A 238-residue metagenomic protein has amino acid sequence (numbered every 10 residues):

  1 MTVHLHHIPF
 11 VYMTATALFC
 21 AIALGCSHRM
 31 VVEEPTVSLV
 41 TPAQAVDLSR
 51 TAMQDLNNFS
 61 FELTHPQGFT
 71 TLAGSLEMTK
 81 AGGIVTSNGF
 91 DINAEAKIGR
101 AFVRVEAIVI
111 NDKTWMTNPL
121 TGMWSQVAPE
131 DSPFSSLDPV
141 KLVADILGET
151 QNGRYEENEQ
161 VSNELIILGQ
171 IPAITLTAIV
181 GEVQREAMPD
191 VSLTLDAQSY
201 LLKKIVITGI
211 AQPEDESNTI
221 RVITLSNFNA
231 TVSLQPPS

Functional and structural regions predicted by a protein language model:
M1-L24: Sec-dependent bacterial lipoprotein signal peptides
C20-I84, E157, A230-S238: N-terminal leader/targeting segments and the immediate start of mature chains
M53-S60, K80-I92, A107-T114, V161-S162 (+2 more regions): Short, solvent-exposed coil/turn segments at beta-strand boundaries
T64-T70, K97-A101, D112-T121, I210-E214 (+1 more regions): Hydrophobic lipid-interacting interfaces of membrane-associated proteins
L76, I98-A101, G148-N152, R185-M188 (+1 more regions): Short solvent-exposed loop/turn micro-motifs enriched in small/polar/acidic residues
I84-L142: An acidic-aromatic
T117-I179, V183: Flexible, processing/modification-adjacent segments and terminal tails in exported/periplasmic/extracellular proteins
N163-S238: Gly/Pro-enriched, hydrophobic low-complexity segments that function as extracytoplasmic propeptides/linkers
